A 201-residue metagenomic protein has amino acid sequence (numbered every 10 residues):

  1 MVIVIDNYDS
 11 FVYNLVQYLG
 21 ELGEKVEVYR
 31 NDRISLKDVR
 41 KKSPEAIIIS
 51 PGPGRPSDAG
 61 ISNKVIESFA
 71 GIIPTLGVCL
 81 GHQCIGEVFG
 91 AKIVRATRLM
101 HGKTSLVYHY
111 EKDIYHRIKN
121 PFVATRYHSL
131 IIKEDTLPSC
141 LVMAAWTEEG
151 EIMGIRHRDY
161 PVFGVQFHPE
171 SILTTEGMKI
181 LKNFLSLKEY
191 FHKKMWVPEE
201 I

Functional and structural regions predicted by a protein language model:
M1-I3: Extreme N-terminal starter segment of soluble prokaryotic enzymes
V12: Active-site-adjacent helical/loop segments in soluble small-molecule enzymes
V16-K25: Two-component/phosphorelay signaling modules centered on CheY-like receiver
K25-N31: Short hydrophobic/Thr-rich beta-strand motif most characteristic of the beta2 strand and flanking loop of CheY-like
S35-S43: Short amphipathic alpha-helix with an adjacent loop that forms part of the alpha/beta core around
P44-R117, L181-N183: Cysteine-nucleophile active-site neighborhood
D113-D159: Catalytic beta-strand/loop cores that center a nucleophilic Ser/Cys/Thr and support acyl-enzyme chemistry
I172-I201: Acyltransferase
